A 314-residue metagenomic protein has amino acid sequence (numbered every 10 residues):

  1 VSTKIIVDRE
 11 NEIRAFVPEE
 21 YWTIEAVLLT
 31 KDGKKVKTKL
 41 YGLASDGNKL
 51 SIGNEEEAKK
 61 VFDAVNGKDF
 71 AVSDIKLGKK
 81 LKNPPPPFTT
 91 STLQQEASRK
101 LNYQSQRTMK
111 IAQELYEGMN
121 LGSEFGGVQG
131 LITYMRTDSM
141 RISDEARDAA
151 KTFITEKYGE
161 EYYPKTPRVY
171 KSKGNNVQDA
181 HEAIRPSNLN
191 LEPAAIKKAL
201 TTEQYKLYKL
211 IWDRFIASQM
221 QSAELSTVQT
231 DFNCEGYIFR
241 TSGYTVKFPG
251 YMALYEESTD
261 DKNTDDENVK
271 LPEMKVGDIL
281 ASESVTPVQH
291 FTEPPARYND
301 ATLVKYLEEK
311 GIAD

Functional and structural regions predicted by a protein language model:
V1, W22-T30, K80-T92, K110-G126 (+2 more regions): Core structural elements
V1-L77, A183-T245: Phosphate-backbone binding and catalysis cores of DNA-processing enzymes
I13-P18, G78, P85, S172-N176 (+2 more regions): Replace "in large, NTP-powered and nucleic-acid-processing enzymes" with "in large, NTP-powered factors and other
G53, K60, G118-K209, T241 (+1 more regions): Extended, highly charged linker/hinge segments and catalytic-adjacent loops that couple domains and form adaptable
V72-S98, F125-T137, P294-E309, D314: Short acidic, hydrophobic short linear motifs in intrinsically disordered regions
K82-T89, Q104-R107, I142, A146 (+5 more regions): Secondary-structure capping and boundary motifs in well-ordered enzyme cores
Y103-E114, D314: Short amphipathic alpha-helical interaction segments
Q113-N120, M140-I142, S222-E235: Beta-rich nucleic-acid/ligand-interaction surfaces
